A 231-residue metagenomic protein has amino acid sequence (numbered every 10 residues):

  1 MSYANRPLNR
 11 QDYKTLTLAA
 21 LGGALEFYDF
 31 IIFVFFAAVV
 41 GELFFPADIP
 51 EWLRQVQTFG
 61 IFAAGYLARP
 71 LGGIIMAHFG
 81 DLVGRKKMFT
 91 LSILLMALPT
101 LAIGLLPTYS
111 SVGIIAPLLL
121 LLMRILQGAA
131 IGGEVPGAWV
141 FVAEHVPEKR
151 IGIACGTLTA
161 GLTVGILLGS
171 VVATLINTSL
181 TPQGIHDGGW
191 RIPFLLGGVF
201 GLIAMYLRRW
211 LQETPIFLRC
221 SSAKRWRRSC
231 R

Functional and structural regions predicted by a protein language model:
F35, V39, L101-L105, T163-L180: A gly/Pro-rich, aromatic-decorated transmembrane alpha-helix motif that marks the paired, flexible gating helices
A37-L71, F89, L118: Extracellular/periplasmic helix-loop-helix junction of adjacent transmembrane segments in MFS-like secondary
P46, L94-G113: C-terminal ends and interior cores of transmembrane alpha-helices in multi-pass membrane transporters/permeases
F59-H78, S92-P99, V164: Central cavity-lining transmembrane alpha-helices of secondary-active solute carriers, predominantly the Major
L82-L94: Cytoplasmic membrane-interface "Motif A"-like loop-to-helix N-cap segments of 12-TM Major Facilitator Superfamily
L106, V112-G132: Hydrophobic core of transmembrane alpha-helices in multi-pass small-molecule transporters, especially MFS/SLC-type
A130, G152-N177, F200: Glycine-rich segments within core transmembrane alpha-helices of 12-TM secondary carriers
G188-M205: Symmetry-related core transmembrane helices of the 12-TM Major Facilitator Superfamily/SLC fold
